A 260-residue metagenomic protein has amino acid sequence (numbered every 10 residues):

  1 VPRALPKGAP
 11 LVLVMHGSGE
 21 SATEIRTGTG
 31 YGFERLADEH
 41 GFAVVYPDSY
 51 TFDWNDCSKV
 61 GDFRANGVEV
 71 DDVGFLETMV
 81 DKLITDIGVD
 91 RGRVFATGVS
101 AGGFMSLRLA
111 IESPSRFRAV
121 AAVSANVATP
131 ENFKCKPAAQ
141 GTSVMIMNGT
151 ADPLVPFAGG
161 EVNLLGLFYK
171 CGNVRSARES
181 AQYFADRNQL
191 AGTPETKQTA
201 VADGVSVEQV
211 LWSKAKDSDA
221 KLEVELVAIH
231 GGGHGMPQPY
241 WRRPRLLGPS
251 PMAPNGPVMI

Functional and structural regions predicted by a protein language model:
R3-L11, A139-G141, L222: Proline/glycine-enriched tight loop/beta-turn segments at coil->beta junctions that connect or precede beta-strands
P6-F95, F104-E112, P237-L247: Serine-hydrolase catalytic machinery in alpha/beta-hydrolase-like enzymes
P10-G17, S124, N148-G149, H230: The conserved beta1-alpha1 loop
E20, I84-D86, R91-T142, P153: Primarily recognizes the serine-hydrolase "nucleophile elbow" in alpha/beta-hydrolase and SGNH/GDSL folds
R64-V70, G166-R175, L247-P251: A short acidic, glycine-rich active-site loop that binds or catalyzes chemistry on phosphate/adenosine moieties
R118-A202, L211-D219: The feature captures the conserved acid-bearing segment of alpha/beta-hydrolase catalytic domains
V210, K214-L247: Mobile gating loops/cap/lid regions near enzyme active sites that modulate substrate access
L246-I260: Catalytic active-site module of serine/aspartate enzymes centered on a nucleophile-bearing elbow/loop
